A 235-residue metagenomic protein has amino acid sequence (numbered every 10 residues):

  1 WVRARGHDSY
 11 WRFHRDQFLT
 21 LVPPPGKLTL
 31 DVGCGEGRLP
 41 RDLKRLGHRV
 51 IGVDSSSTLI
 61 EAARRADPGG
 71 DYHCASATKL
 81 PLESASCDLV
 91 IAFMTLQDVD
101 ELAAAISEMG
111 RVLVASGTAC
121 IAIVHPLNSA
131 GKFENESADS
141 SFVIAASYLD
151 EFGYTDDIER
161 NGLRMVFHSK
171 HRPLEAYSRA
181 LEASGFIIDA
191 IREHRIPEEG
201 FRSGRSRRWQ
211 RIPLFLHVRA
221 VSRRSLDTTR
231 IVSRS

Functional and structural regions predicted by a protein language model:
W1-P25, R38-D42, L59-A62: Conserved class I S-adenosyl-L-methionine
L30-V32, E36-K79: Class I SAM-dependent methyltransferase SAM/SAH-binding core
T78-L89: A short acidic, Gly/Pro-enriched loop at the edge of an enzyme's catalytic core that lines a small-molecule cofactor
L89-L102: A short SAM/SAH-binding and catalytic strip from SAM-dependent methyltransferases
A103-A115: A short glycine-rich, Lys/Arg-flanked "PGG" loop and its adjoining helix->strand segment in the class I
T118-T155: Conserved class I S-adenosyl-L-methionine
L127-A130, G162-E175: Acceptor-substrate binding/catalytic loop of class I
H168-I191: Short alpha-helix
